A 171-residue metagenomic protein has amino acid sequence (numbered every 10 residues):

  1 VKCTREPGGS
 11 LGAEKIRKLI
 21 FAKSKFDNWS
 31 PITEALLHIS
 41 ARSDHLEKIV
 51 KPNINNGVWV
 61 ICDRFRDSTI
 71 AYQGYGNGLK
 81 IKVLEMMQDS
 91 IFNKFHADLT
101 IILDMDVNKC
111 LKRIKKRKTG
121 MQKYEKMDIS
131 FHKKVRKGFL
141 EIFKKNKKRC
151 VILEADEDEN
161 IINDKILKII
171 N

Functional and structural regions predicted by a protein language model:
V1, V60, D98, C150: Hydrophobic anchor at the start of a short beta-strand that flanks the dinucleotide cofactor-binding loop
K2-F92: ATP-dependent small-molecule kinase phosphotransfer cores that center on conserved nucleotide phosphate-binding segments
T4-R5, D63, I102-L103, E154-A155: Small/polar loops that bind or transfer phosphate-bearing groups
P7-L11, R66-D67, M105-L111, D158-E159: Conserved nucleotide-binding/hydrolysis micro-motifs of P-loop NTPases
C62-R64, N93-I114: Conserved phosphate-donor/acceptor-positioning beta-strand/loop module used by diverse small-molecule
I70, G74, S90, T100 (+2 more regions): Short, flexible active-site loop motifs that bind/organize anionic cofactors or intermediates
N108-N171: NTP-dependent small-molecule kinase module
